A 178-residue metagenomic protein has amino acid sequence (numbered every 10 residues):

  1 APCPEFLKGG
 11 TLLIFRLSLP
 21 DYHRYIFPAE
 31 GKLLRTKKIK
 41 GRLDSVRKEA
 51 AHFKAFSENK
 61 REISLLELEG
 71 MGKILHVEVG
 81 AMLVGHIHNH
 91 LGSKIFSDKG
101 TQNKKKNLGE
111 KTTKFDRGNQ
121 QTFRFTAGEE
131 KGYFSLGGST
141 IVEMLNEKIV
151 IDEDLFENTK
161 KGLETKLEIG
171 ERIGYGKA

Functional and structural regions predicted by a protein language model:
A1-A178: Contiguous, well-folded functional domains in the mature portion of proteins
